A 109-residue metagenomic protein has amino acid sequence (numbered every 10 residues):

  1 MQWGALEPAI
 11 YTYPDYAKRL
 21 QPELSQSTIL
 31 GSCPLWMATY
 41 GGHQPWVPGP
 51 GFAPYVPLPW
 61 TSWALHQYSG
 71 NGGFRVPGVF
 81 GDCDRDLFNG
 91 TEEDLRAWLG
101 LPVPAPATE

Functional and structural regions predicted by a protein language model:
Q2-R19, L65: Aromatic-lined carbohydrate-recognition surfaces of secreted/lumenal glycan-active proteins
K18-S27: Distinct, well-ordered alpha-helical segments
Q26-E109: Functionally critical loop-and-helix segments that line ligand-binding/catalytic clefts of soluble enzyme domains
